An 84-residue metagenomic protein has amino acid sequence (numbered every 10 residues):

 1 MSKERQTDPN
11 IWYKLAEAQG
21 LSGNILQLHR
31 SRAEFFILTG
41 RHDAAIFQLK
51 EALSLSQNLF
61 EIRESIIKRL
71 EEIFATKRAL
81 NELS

Functional and structural regions predicted by a protein language model:
S2-R5, S56: Alpha-helical junction/boundary sensor with strong preference for TPR arrays
L21-H29, E71-S84: Alpha-helical linker/edge segments of TPR/alpha-solenoid repeat scaffolds and analogous pre-/post-domain helices
L28-F36, Q48: Alpha-helical solenoid repeat scaffolds, predominantly canonical TPR units
